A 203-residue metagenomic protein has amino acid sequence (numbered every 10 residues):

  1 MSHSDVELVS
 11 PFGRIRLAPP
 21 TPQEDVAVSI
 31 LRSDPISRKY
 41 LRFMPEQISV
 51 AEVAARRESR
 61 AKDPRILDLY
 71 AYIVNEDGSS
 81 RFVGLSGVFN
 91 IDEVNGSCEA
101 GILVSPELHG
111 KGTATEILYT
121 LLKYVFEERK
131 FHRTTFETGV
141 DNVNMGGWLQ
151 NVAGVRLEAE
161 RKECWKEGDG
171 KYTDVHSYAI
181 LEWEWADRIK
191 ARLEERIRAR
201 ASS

Functional and structural regions predicted by a protein language model:
M1-P35, I73-S203: Acyl-donor (CoA/ACP) binding surface of acyl/acetyltransferases
D34-S37, K62: Short helix-loop boundary/capping segments at the starts of domains
S37-Q47: A short gly/proline-enriched turn/hairpin at secondary-structure junctions
P45-L69, I73: Active-site rim helix/loop that mediates acceptor-substrate recognition in acyltransferases
